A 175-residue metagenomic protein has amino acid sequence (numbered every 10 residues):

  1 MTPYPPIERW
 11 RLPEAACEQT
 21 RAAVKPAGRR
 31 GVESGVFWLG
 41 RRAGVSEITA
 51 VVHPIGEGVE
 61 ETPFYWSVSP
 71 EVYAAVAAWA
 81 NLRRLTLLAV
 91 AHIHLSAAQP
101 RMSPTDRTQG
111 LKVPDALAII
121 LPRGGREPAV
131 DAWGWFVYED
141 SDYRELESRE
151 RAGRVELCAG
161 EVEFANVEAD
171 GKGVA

Functional and structural regions predicted by a protein language model:
M1-L87, A97-A175: Conserved beta-strand-loop surface patch within small alpha/beta domains used for substrate/adaptor or ligand engagement
